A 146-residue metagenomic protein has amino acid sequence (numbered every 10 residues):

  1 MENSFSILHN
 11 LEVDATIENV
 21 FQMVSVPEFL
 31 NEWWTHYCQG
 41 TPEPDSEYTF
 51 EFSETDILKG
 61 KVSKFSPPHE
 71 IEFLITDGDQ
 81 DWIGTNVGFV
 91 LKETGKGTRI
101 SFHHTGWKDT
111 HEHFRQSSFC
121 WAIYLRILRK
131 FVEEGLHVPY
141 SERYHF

Functional and structural regions predicted by a protein language model:
M1-Q39: Hydrophobic ligand-binding cavity/cleft-lining segments
N3-F5, P44, E54, I83: Residue-level preference for beta-strand/loop junctions
A15, T49-F50, Q116, F146: Alpha-helical scaffold segments that form or flank carboxylate-/histidine-based iron centers
V20-F21, L30, Y48, V62 (+4 more regions): Hydrophobic pocket/interface hotspot
S25-V26, P67, E133: Residues at helix-coil transition
Q39, E54-S101, T105-W107: Hydrophobic-ligand binding "helix-grip"
T41-Y48: Short coil-to-beta transition motif at edge beta-strands of beta-rich domains
G106-F146: A conserved amphipathic terminal alpha-helix motif
